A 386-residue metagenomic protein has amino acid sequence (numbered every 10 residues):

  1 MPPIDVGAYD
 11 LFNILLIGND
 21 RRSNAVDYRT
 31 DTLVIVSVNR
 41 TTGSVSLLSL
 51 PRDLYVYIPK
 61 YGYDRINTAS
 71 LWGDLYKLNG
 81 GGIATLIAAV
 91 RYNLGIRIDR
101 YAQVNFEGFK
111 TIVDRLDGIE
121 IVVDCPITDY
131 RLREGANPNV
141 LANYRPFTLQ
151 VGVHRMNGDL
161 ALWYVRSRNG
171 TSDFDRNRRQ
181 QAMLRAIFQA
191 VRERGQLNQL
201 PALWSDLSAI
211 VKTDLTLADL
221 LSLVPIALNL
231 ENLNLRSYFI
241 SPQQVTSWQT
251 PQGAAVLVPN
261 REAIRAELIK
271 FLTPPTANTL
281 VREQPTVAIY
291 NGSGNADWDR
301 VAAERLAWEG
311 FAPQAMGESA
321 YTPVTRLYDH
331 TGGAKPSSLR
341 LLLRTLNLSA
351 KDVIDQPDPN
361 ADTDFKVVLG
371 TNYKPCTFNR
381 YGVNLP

Functional and structural regions predicted by a protein language model:
M1-P386: Non-catalytic, solvent-exposed segments at the cell envelope interface
